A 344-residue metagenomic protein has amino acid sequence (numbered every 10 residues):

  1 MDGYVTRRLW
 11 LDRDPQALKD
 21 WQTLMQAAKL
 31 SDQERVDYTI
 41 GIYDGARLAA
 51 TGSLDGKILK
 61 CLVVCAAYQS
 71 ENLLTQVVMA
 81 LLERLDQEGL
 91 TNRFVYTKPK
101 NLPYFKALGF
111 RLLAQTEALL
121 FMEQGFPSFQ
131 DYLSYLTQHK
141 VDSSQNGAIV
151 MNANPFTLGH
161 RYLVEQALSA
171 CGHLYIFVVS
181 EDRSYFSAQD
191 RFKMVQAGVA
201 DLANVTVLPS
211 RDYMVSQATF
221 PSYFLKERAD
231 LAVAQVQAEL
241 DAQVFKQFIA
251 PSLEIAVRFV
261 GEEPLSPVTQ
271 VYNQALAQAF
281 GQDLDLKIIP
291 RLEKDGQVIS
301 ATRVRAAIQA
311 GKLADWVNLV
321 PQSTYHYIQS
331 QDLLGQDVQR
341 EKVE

Functional and structural regions predicted by a protein language model:
M1-D32: Short amphipathic alpha-helix that is part of the acyltransferase structural core
V36-A50: Conserved beta-hairpin
D37, L59, S144: Short coil/loop residues immediately preceding or within conserved phosphate-binding loops of NTP-utilizing enzyme
L59-S70: A short, internal acetyl-CoA/4′-phosphopantetheine-binding micro-motif in the GNAT/acyltransferase core
S70-E83, A107, H160-E165: Conserved acetyl-CoA-binding loop-helix of GNAT-fold acetyltransferases
L85-K98: Conserved GNAT acetyl-CoA-binding A-motif
Y96-E344: Nucleotidyltransferase catalytic core that binds NTPs
